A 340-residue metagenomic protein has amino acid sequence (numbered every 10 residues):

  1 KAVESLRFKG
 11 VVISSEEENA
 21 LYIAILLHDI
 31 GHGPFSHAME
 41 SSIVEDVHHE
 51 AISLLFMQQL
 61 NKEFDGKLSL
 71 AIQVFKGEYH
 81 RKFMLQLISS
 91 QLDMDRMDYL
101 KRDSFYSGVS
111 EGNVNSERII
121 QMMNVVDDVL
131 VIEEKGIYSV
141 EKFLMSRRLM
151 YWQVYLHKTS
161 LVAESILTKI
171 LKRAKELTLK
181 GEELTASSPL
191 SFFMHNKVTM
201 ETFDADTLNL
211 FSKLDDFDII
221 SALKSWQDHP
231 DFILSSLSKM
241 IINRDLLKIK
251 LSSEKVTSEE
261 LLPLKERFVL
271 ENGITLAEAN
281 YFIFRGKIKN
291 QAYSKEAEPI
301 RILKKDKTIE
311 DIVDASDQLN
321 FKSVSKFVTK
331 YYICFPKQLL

Functional and structural regions predicted by a protein language model:
K1-A20, I30, P34-L340: Histidine-centered, transition-metal-coordinating active-site segments
I25-L26: Elongated alpha-helical scaffolds
